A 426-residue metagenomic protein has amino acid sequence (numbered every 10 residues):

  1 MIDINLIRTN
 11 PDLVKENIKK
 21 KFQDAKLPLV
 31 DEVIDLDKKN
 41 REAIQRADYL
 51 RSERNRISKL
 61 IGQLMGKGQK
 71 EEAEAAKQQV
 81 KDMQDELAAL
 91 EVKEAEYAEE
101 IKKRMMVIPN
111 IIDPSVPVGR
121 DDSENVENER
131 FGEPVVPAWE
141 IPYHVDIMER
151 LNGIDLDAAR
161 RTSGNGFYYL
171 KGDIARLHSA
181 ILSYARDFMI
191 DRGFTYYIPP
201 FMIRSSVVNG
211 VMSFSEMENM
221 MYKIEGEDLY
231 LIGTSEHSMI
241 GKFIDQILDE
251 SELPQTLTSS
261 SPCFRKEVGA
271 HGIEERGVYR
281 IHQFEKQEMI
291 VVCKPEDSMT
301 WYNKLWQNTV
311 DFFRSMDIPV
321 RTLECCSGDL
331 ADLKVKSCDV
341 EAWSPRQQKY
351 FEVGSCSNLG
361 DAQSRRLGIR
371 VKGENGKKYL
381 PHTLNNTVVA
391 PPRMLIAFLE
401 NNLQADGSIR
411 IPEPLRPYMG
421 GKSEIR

Functional and structural regions predicted by a protein language model:
M1-P134, E149, G153: N-terminal alpha-helical targeting/anchoring segments
R130-R426: TRNA-recognition modules of translation machinery and tRNA-sensing kinases, especially anticodon-binding
